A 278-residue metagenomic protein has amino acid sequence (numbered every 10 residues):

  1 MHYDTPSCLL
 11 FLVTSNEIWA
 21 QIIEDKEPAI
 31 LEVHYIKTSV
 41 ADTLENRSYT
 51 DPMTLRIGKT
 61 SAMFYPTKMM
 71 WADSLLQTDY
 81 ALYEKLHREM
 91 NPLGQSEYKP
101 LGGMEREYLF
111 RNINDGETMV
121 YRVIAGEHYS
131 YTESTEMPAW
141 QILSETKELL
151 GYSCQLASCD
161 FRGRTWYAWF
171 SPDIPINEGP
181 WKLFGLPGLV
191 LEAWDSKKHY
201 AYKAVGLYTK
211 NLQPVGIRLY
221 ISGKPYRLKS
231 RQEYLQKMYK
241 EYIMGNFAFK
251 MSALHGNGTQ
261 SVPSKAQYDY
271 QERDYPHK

Functional and structural regions predicted by a protein language model:
M1-S7: Bacterial N-terminal signal peptides that target proteins for export
T5, L55, E148, K182-G185 (+1 more regions): Generic detector of intrinsically disordered, low-complexity, polar/charged segments
L10-L12: Short, linear, compositionally biased motifs with a strong N-terminal bias
W19-P138, L143-T146, S153, K198-K278: Extracellular or lumenal secretory-pathway regions
L149-L150, F161: Structural motif
Q155-L219: Gly/Pro-enriched, hydrophobic low-complexity segments that function as extracytoplasmic propeptides/linkers
